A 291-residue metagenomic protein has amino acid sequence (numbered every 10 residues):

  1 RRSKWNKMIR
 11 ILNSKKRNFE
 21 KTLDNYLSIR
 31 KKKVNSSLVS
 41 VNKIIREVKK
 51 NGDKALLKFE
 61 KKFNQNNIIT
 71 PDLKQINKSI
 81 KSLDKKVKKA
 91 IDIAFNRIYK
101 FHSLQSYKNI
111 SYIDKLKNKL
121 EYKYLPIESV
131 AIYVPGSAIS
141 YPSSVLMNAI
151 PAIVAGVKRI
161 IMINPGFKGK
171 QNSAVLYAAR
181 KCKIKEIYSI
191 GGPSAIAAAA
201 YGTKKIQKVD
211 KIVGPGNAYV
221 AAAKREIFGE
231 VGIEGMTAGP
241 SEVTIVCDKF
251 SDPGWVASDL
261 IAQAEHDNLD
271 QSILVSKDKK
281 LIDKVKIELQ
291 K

Functional and structural regions predicted by a protein language model:
W5-E128: N-terminal Rossmann-like NAD(P)+-binding subdomain of aldehyde/semialdehyde dehydrogenases
K100, N172-K183, A200: N-terminal small/polar loop signature for handling phosphorylated ligands or for N-terminal nucleophile
Y112-V175: Conserved small-residue-rich beta-alpha loop and adjacent elements that most often cradle the phosphate/pyrophosphate
P126-I132, G156-K158, A179, T237-V243 (+1 more regions): Gly-rich Lys/Arg/Thr-decorated short loops/hinges at beta-loop-alpha junctions or inter-strand turns that position
N164-P165, K170-Y177, Y188, P240 (+1 more regions): Nucleotide-activated sugar donor-binding and catalytic core shared by glycosyltransferases and related lipid-linked
K183-Q271: Conserved NAD(P)+-binding/catalytic subdomain of aldehyde/semialdehyde dehydrogenases
H266, D270-K291: A glycine- and small/hydrophobic-rich beta-loop-beta segment that serves as a flexible "lid/hinge" or phosphate-binding
